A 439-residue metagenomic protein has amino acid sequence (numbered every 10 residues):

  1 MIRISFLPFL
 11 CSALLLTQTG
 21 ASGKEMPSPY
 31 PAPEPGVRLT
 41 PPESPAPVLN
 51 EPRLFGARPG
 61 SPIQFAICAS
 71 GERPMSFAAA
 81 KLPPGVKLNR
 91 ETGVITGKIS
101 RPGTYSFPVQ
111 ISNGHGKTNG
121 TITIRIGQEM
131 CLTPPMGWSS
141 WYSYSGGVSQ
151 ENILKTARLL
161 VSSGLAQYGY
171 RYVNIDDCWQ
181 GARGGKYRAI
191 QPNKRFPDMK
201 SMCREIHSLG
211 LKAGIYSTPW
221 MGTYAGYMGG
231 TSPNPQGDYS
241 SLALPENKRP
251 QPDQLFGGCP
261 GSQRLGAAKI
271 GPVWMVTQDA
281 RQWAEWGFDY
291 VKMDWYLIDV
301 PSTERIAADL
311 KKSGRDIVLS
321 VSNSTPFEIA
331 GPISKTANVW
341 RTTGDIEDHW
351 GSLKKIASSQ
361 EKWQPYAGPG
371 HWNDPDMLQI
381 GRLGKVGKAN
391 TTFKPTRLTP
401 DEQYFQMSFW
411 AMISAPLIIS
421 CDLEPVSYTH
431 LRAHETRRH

Functional and structural regions predicted by a protein language model:
E25-G71, G116-P134: Extracellular interdomain linkers/hinges and stalk-like, low-complexity segments in secreted or single-pass
I67, G103-N113: A short beta-strand micro-motif common to beta-rich folds, especially ectodomain repeats
R73-F77: Solvent-exposed loop segments of extracellular immunoglobulin-like
G85-R101: Strand-loop-strand motifs at the edges of beta-sheets in extracellular beta-sandwich domains
R125-Q150: An acidic-aromatic substrate-binding cleft motif
T156, L160-Y290, W295, V300: Aromatic-lined carbohydrate-binding/catalytic grooves of carbohydrate-active enzymes
P250-L255, L265-A268, P301, D316-D422: Glycan-recognition surfaces
T429-H439: Conserved small/polar residues in nucleotide/adenosyl-binding loops
